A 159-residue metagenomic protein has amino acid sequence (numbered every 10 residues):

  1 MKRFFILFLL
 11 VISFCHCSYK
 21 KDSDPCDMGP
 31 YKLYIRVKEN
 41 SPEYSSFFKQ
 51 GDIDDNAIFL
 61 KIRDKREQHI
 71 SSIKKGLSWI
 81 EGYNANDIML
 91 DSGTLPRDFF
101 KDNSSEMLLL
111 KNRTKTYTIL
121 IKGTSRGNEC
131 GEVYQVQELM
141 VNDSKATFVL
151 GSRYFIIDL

Functional and structural regions predicted by a protein language model:
K2-F5, C15-R36: Bacterial Sec-dependent N-terminal signal peptides
F8-L10: Short, low-complexity S/T/E/D/G/P-rich linear segments that nucleate or cap local secondary structure
I12, C17, I70-S71: Intrinsically disordered, low-complexity segments enriched in Ser/Pro/Gly/Ala and basic residues
K21, R36-G51: Short amphipathic, basic-aromatic surface patches that mediate peripheral association with negatively charged
S41-S45, K65-E67, D143: Detector for glycine-centered tight turns/loop "hinges" at secondary-structure junctions
K49, I53-R113: Tryptophan-paired
M89-L159: Extracytoplasmic electrostatic interaction patches
